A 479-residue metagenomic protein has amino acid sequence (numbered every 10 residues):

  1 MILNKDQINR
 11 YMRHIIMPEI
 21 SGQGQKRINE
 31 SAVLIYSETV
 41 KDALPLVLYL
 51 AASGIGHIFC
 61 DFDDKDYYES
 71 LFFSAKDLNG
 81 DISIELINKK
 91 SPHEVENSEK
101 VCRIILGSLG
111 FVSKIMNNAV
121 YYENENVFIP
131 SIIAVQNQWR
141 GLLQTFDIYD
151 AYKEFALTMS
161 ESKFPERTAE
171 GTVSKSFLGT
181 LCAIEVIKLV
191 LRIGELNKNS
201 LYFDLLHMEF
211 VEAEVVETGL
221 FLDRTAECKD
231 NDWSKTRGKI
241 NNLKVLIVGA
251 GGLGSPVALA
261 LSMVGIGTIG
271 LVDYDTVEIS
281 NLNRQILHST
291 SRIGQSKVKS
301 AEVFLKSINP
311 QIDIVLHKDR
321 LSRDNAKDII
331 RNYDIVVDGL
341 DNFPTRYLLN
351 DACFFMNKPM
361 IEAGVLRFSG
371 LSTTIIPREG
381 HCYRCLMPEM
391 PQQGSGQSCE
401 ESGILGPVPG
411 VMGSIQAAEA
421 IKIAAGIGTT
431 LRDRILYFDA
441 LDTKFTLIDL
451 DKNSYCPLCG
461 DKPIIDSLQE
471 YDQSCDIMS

Functional and structural regions predicted by a protein language model:
M1-S479: Adenine nucleotide-associated cytosolic modules
